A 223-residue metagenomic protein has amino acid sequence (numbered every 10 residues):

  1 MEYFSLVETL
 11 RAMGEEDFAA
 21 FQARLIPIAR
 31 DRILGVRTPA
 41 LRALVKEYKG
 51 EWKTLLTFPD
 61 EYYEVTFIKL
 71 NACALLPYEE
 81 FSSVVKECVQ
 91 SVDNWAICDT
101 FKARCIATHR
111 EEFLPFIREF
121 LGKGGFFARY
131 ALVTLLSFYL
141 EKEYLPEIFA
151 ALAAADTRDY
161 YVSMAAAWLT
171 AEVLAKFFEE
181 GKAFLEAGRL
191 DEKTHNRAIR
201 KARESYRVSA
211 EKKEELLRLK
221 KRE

Functional and structural regions predicted by a protein language model:
M1-E223: Alpha-helical scaffold domains
